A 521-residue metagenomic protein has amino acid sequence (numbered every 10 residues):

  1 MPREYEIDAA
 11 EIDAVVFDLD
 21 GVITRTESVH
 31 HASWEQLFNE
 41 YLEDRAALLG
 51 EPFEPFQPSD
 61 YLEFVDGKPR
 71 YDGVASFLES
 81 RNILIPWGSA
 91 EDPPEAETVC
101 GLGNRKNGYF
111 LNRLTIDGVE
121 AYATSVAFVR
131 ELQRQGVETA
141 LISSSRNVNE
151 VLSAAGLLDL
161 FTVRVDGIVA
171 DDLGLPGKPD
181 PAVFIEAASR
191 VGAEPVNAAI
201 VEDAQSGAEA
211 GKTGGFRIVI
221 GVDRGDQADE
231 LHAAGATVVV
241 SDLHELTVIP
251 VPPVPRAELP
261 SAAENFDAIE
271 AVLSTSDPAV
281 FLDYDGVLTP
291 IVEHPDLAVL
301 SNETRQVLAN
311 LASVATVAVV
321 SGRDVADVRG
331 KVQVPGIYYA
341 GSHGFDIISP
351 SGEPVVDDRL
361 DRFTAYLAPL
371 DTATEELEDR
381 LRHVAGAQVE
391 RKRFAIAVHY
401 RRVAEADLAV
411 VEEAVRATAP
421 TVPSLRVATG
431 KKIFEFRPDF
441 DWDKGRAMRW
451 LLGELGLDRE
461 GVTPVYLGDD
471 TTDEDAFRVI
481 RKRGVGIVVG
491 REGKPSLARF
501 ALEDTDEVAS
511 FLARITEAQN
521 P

Functional and structural regions predicted by a protein language model:
R3-A123, E131-R134, T316, R323-I337 (+1 more regions): N-terminal helical cap/lid subdomain that shapes the substrate entry/recognition surface in HAD-like hydrolases
Y5-E6, E11, L111-L141, H294-A315 (+2 more regions): Short, acidic loop-to-helix structural element flanking the phosphoryl-transfer center in phosphate-processing enzymes
D8-V29, L273-H294, V319, M448: Asp-based phosphoryl-transfer active-site loop
W34, I116, S125-A155, G211 (+6 more regions): Substrate-recognition element of Asp-dependent hydrolases with the DxDx(T/V) motif
Q133, V384-Y466, T471-G484, V489-E492: Conserved acidic, metal-coordinating active-site core of Asp-based, Mg2+-dependent phosphoryl-transfer enzymes
V137-E138, R146-A199, Q205-T213, G225-H232 (+3 more regions): Substrate-recognition "cap/lid" segment bordering the active-site pocket of phosphatases
V183, A198-R217, G468-R483: Acidic, divalent-metal-coordinating active-site segment for phosphoryl/phosphodiester hydrolysis, typified by short
D223, D229-P250, P255-A263, T275 (+2 more regions): Mg2+-dependent phosphoryl-transfer enzymes with acidic/Ser/Thr/Gly-rich catalytic loops
